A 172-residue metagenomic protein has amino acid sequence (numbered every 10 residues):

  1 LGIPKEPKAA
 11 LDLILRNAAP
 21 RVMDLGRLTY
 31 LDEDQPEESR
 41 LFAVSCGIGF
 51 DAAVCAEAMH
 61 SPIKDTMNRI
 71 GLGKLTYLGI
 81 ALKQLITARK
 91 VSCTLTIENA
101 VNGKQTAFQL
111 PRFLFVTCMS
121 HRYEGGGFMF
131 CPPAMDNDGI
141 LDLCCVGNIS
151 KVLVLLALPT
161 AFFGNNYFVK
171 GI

Functional and structural regions predicted by a protein language model:
L1, A53, G127-F128, L155: Short glycine-/acidic-enriched loop or helix-start segments at secondary-structure transitions that form or flank
L1-E6, E124, I172: Short intrinsically disordered, low-complexity coil segments enriched in acidic
G2-L114: Catalytic core of DAGKc-family lipid kinases
G47, D51, F115-C131: Glycine-rich phosphate/pyrophosphate-binding beta-alpha loops
Y77, F115-C118, D142, A157: Non-catalytic alpha-helical scaffold/packing segments enriched in small hydrophobic residues
G79-A88, H121-F128, S150: Short N-terminal helix-initiation segments at or just after the protein's N-terminus
I97-L110, M129-I172: ATP/nucleoside-binding phosphotransfer catalytic cores, i.e., glycine-rich phosphate-binding loops
